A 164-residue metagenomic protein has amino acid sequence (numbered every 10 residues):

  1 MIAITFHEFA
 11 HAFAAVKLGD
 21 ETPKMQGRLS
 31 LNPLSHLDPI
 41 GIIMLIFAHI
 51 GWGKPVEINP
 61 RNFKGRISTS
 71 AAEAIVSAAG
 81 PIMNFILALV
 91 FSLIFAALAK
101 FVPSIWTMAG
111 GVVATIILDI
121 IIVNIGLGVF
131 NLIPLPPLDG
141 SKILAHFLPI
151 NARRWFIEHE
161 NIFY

Functional and structural regions predicted by a protein language model:
M1-Y164: Hydrophobic transmembrane alpha-helices and their immediate loop junctions in multi-pass integral membrane proteins
